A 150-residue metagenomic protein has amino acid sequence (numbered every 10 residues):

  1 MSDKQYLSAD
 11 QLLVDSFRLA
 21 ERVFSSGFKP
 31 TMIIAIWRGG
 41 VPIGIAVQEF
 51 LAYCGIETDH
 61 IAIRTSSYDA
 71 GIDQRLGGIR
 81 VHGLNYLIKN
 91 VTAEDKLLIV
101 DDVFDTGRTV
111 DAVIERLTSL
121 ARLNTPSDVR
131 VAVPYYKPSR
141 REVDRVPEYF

Functional and structural regions predicted by a protein language model:
M1-F150: PRPP-associated nucleotide enzymes
